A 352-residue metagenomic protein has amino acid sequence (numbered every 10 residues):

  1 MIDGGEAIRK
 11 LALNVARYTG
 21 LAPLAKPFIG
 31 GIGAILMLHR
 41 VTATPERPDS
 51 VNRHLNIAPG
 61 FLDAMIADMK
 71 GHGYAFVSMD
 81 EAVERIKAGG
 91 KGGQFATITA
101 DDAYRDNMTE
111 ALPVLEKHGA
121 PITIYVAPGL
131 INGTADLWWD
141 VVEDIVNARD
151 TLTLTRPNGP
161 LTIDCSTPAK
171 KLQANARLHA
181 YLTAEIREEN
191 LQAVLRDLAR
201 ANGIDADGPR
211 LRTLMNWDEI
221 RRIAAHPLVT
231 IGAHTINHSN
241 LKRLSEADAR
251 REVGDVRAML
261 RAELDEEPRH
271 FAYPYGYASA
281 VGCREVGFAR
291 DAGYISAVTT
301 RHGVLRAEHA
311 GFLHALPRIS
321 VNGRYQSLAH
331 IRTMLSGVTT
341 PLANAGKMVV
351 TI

Functional and structural regions predicted by a protein language model:
M1-T99, D106, L137-V146, T151-L154 (+3 more regions): C-terminal active-site subregion of NodB/CE4 polysaccharide deacetylases
K26-G33, M37, A135-H226: Extended, charge-rich helix/loop segments that form flexible, surface "patches" used to engage negatively charged
K70-G71, V114-G119, M215-A233, A262 (+1 more regions): Acidic (Asp/Glu)-rich catalytic clusters
D101, H234: Active-site glycine-centered loops adjacent to acidic/histidine catalytic or metal-binding residues that shape
E110-P128: A short alpha/beta connector and helix-capping loop motif
E110-V114, E219, R284-F288: A short acidic, amphipathic alpha-helical/loop segment
Y125, I231-A233, V298-T300: Active-site neighborhood of phospho(di)ester-bond hydrolases with catalytic His/Asp-centered motifs
P128-I131, H302-G303: Short beta-alpha junction loops
